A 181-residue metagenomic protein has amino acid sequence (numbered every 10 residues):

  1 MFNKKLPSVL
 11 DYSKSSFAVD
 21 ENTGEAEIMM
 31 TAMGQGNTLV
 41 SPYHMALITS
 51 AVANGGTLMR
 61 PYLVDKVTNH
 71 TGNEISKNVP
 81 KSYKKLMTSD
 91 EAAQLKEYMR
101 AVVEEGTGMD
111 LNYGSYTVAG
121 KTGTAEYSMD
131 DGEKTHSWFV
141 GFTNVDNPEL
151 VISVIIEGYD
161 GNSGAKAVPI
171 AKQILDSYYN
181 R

Functional and structural regions predicted by a protein language model:
M1-I156: Beta-lactam-recognizing serine transpeptidase/beta-lactamase-like catalytic domain environment
N73-K81, V168-R181: Short, gly/Ser/Thr-rich active-site loops of penicillin-recognizing serine hydrolases
S128-G132, Y159-N162, S177-R181: Generic structural signal for short, solvent-exposed loop/turn connectors between secondary structure elements
I156-P169: A short acidic/glycine-rich loop-to-helix N-cap element
